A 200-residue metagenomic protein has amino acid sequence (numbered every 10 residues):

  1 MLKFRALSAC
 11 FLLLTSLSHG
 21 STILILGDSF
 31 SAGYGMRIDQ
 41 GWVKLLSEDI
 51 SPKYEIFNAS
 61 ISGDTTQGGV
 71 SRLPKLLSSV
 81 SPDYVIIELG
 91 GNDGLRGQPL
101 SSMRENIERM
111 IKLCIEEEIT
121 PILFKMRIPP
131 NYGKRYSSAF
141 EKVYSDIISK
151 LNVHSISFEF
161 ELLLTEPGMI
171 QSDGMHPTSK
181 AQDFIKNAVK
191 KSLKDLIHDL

Functional and structural regions predicted by a protein language model:
M1-L7: Bacterial N-terminal signal peptides that target proteins for export
K3, S51-P52, S192: Serine/threonine-rich low-complexity intrinsically disordered regions
L7, G33, I56, S60 (+3 more regions): A general structural-boundary detector
S8-S16: Bacterial N-terminal signal peptides
S18-T65, R72-S81: Serine-esterase "nucleophile elbow" of acetyl-processing enzymes
E48, V70-L200: Alpha-helical cap/lid subdomain in secreted, periplasmic, or secretory-pathway luminal O-acyl-processing enzymes
